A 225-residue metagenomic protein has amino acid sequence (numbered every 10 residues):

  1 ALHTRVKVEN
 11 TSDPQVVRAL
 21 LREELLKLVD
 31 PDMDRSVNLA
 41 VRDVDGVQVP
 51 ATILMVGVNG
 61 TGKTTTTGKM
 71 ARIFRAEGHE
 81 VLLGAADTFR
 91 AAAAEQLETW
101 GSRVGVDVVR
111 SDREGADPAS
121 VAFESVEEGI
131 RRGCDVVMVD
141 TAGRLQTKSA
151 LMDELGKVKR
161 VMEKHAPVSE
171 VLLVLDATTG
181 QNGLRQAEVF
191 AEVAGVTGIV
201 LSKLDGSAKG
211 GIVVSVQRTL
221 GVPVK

Functional and structural regions predicted by a protein language model:
A1-T88, A92-G115, A119-V139: Primarily NTPase-proximal linker/entry elements flanking Walker-type ATP/GTP-binding cores
A94-Q96, D117-R132, Q146-K225: Conserved catalytic-core segment of NTP-binding enzymes
A142-R144: Short glycine-rich anion-binding loops that position phosphate/pyrophosphate groups of nucleotides and phosphorylated
